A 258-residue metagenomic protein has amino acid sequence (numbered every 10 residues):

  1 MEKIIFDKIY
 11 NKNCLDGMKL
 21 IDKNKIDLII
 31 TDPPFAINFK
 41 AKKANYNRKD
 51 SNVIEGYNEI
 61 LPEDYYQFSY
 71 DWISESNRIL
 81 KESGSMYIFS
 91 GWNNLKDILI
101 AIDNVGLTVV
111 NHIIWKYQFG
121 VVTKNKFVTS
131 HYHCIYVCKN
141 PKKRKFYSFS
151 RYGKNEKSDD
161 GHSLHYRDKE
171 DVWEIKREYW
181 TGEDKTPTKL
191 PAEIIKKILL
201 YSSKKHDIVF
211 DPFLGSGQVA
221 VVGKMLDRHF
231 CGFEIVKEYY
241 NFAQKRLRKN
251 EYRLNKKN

Functional and structural regions predicted by a protein language model:
E2-N241, R248-N250: Core catalytic lobe of class I
Q244-N258: Class I S-adenosyl-L-methionine-dependent methyltransferase module
